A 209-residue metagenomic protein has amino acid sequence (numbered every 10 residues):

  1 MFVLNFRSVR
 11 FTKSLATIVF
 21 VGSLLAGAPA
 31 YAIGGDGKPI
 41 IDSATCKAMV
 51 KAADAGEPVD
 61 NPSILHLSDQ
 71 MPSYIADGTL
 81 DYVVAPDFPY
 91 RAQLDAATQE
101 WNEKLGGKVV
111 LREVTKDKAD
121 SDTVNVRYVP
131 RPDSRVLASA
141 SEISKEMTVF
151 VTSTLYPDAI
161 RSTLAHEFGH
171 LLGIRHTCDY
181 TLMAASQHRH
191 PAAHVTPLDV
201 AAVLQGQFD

Functional and structural regions predicted by a protein language model:
L4-A16: Bacterial N-terminal signal peptides that target proteins for export
A16-A26: Bacterial N-terminal signal peptides
G27-F88: Disordered inhibitory propeptide/activation segment of secreted metzincin zinc metalloprotease zymogens, centered on
V83-E113: A short alpha-helix/helix-coil micro-patch that ends at or immediately precedes a cysteine
D120-T148: Catalytic zinc-binding patch centered on the HExxH motif and its immediate surroundings that defines zinc-dependent
M147-L164: Short pre-active-site segment immediately N-terminal to the catalytic Zn-binding motif
S162-H176: Active-site recognition of the HExxH zinc-binding catalytic motif
R175-L198: Post-HEXXH active-site segment of zinc metalloproteases
